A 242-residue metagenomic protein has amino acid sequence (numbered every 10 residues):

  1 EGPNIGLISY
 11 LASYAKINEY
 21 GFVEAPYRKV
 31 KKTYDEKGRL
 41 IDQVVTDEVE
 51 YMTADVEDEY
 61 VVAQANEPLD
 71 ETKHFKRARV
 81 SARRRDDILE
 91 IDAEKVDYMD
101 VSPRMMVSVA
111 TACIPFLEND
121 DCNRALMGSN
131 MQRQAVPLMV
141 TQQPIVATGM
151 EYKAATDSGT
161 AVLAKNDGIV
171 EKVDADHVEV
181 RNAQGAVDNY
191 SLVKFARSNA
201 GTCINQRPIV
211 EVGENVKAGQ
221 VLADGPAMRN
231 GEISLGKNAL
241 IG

Functional and structural regions predicted by a protein language model:
E1, I8-K16, F22-R207, Q220-G242: Long, charge-dense accessory insertions within large macromolecular proteins
R207-V216: Acidic, glycine-anchored pre-beta loop/turn
